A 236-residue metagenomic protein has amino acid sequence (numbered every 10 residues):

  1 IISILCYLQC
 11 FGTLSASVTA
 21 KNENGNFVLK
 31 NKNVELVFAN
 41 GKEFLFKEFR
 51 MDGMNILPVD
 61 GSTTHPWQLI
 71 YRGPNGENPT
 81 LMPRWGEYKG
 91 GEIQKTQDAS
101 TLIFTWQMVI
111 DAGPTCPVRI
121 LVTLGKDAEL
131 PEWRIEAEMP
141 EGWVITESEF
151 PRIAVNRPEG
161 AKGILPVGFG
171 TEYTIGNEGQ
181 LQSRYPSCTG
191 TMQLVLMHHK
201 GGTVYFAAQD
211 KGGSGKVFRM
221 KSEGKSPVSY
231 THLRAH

Functional and structural regions predicted by a protein language model:
I2-C10: Bacterial N-terminal signal peptides
G12-A16, A20: Boundary at the C-terminal end of the N-terminal hydrophobic targeting segment
N24-I110: Acidic-aromatic substrate-binding/catalytic surfaces of carbohydrate-active enzymes
N33-N40, C116-L124, V204-Q209, K216-R219: Broad, structure-driven detector of short, well-ordered beta-strand segments within folded domains
F104-A161: Acidic, contiguous internal or C-terminal segments within carbohydrate-active enzymes that form a structured patch used
A154-G179: An exposed, glycine/acidic-rich loop-and-rim segment of catalytic or binding clefts
G170-Y230: A contiguous, surface-exposed recognition patch within enzymatic or periplasmic domains that forms
T231-H236: Conserved small/polar residues in nucleotide/adenosyl-binding loops
